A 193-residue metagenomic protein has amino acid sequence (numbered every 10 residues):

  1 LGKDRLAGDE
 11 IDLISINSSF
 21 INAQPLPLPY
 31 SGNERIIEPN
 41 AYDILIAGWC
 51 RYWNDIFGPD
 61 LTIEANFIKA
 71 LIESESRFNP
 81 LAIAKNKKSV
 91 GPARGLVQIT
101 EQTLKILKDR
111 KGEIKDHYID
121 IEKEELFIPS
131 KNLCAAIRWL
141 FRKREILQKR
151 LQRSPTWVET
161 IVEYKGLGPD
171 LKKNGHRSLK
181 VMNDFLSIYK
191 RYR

Functional and structural regions predicted by a protein language model:
D4-R193: Catalytic glycan-binding domains that act on GlcNAc-containing polysaccharides
